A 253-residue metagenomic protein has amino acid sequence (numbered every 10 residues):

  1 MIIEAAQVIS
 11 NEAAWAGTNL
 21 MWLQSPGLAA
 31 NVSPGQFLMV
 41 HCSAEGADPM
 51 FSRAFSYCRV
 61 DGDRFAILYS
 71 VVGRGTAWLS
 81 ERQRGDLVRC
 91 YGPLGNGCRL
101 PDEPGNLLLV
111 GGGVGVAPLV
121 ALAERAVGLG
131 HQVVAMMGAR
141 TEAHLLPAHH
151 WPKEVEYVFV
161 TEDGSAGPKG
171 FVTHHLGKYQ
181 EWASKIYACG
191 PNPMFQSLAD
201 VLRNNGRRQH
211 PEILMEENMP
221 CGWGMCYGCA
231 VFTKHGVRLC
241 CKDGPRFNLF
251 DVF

Functional and structural regions predicted by a protein language model:
I2-R84: Ferredoxin-reductase
E45-F55, G95-D102, C241: Short, Lys/Arg- and Gly-enriched loop/turn segments at beta-strand edges
R74-N218: FNR/FR-type flavoprotein reductase catalytic core
V172, V237, L249-F253: A charged, well-structured terminal subsegment
V201, W223-G224, P245-F253: Nucleotide-activated chemistry modules centered on ATP-dependent adenylation/adenylyltransferase
E216-P245: Local cysteine-cluster metal-coordination motifs and their immediate loop/turn environment, predominantly Fe-S cluster
